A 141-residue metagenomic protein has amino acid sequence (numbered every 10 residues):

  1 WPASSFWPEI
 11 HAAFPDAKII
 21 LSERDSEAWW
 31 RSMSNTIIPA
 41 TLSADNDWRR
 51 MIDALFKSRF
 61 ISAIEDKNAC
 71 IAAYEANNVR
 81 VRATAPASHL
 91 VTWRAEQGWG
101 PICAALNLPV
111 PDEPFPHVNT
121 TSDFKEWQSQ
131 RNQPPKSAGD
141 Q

Functional and structural regions predicted by a protein language model:
W1-N35: PAPS-dependent sulfotransferase catalytic domain
P2-S5, T41-T92, Q97: PAPS-dependent sulfotransferase catalytic domain
A12, R31-E65, A69, E113 (+1 more regions): Terminal low-complexity/charged segments
I20-R31, V79-A138: The conserved 3'-phosphoadenosine-5'-phosphosulfate
